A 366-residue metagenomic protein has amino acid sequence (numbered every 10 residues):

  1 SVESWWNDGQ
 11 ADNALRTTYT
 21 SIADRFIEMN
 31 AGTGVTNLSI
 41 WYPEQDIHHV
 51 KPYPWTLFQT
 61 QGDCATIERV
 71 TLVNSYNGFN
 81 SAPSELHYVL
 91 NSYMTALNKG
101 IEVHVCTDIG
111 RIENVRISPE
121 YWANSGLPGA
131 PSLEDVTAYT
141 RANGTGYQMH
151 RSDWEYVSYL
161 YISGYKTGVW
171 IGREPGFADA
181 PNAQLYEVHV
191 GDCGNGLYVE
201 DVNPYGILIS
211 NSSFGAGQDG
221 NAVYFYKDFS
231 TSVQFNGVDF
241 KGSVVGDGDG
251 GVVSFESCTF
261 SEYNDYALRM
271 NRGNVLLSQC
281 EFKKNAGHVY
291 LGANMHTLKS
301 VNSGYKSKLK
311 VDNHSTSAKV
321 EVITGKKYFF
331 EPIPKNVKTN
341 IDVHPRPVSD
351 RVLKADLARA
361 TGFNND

Functional and structural regions predicted by a protein language model:
S1-E28, Q279, G292-S317, I323-T324: Extracellular beta-helix/beta-solenoid repeat scaffolds
S1-N37, W41-C64, G78-A82, V103 (+1 more regions): Extracellular beta-strand-rich solenoid/capping regions of secreted or surface-exposed proteins that bind or remodel
A31-Y42, D63-N74, E85-A138, A142-T145 (+9 more regions): Right-handed parallel beta-helix
D46-H48, S125, V289, V311: Short acidic, Gly/Pro-enriched loop/turn segments at secondary-structure junctions
L57-F58, F79, I101, Y147 (+4 more regions): Hydrophobic "rung" positions of tandem beta-strand repeat architectures that form parallel beta-solenoids
L57-F58, V199-D201, V223-K227, V244-G246 (+1 more regions): Tandem-repeat/low-complexity and Cys-motif detector
T324, F329-N365: Glycine-rich, low-complexity segments
